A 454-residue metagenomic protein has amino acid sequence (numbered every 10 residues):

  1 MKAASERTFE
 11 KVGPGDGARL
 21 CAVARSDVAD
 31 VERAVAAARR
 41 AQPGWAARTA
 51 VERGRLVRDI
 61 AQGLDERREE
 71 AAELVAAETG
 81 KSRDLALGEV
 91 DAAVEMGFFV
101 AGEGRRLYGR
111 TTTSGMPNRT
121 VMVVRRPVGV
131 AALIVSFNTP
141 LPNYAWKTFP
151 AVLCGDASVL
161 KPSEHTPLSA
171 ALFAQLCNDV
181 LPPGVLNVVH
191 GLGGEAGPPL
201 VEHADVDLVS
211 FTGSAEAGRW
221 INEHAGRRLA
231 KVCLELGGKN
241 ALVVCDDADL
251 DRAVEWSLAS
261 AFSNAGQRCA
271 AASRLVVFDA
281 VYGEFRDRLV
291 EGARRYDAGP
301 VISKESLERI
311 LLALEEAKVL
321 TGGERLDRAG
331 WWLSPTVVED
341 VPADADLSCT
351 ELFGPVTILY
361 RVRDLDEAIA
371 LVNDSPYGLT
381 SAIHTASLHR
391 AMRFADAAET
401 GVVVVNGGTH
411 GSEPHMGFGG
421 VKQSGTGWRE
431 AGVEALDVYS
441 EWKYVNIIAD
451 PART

Functional and structural regions predicted by a protein language model:
M1-R119, A298: N-terminal Rossmann-like NAD(P)+-binding subdomain of aldehyde/semialdehyde dehydrogenases
G13-A22, V206, V243, R294 (+2 more regions): Conserved C-terminal structural/oligomerization subdomain of aldehyde/semialdehyde dehydrogenase
G17, A38, R53, V75 (+10 more regions): Residue-level signal for inorganic ion chemistry
R19-S26, R40-A47, L133, L242-C245 (+5 more regions): Short, well-ordered beta-strand elements within core beta-sheets of diverse protein domains
D30, E195-A196, E367: Short acidic active-site motifs
R39-Q42, A46, A61-R68, A72 (+18 more regions): Structural signal for hydrophobic packing residues in well-ordered secondary-structure cores of soluble enzyme domains
G109-R252, V362: Rossmann-like NAD(P) dinucleotide-binding subdomain of oxidoreductase/dehydrogenase enzymes
E216-P342, V405, A452-T454: ALDH superfamily catalytic-core signature
